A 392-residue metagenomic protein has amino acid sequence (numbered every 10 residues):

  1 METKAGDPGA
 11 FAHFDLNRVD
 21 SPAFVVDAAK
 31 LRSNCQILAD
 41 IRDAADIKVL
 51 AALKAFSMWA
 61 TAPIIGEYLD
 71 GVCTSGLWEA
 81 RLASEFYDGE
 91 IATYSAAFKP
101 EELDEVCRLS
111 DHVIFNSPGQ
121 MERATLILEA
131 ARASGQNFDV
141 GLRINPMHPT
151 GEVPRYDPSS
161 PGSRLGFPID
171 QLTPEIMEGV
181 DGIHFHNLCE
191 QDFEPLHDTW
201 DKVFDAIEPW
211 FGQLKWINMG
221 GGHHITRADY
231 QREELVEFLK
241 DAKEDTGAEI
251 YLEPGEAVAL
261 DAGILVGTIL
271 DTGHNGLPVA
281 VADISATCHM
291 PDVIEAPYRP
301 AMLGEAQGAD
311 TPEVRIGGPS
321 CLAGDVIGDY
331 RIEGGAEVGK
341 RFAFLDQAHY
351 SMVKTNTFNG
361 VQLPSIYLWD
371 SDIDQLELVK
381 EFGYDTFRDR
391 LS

Functional and structural regions predicted by a protein language model:
M1-A12: N-terminal glycine-rich, Lys/His-bearing helix-loop that initiates the first secondary-structure elements of many
A10-D88, A97, S285, I332-L345 (+1 more regions): N-terminal capping/small domains of soluble enzymes
I47-W216, Y230, F238: Active-site-proximal beta-alpha core segment in soluble small-molecule metabolic enzymes
I144-H148, N187-Q191, G221-H223, E256-V258 (+2 more regions): Glycine-rich beta-alpha junction loops
D192-D198, T226-E237, A262-D271, R331-I332: Short glycine/threonine-rich loop-to-helix capping motif typified by GTGT followed within a few residues by an Asp-Pro
V203-A257: Acidic, glycine-rich loop-and-beta core segments that form the ion-binding/anion-interacting portion of active sites
E249, P254-S392: Charged (often Lys/Glu-rich) extended helix/loop segments that serve as interaction or gating elements
